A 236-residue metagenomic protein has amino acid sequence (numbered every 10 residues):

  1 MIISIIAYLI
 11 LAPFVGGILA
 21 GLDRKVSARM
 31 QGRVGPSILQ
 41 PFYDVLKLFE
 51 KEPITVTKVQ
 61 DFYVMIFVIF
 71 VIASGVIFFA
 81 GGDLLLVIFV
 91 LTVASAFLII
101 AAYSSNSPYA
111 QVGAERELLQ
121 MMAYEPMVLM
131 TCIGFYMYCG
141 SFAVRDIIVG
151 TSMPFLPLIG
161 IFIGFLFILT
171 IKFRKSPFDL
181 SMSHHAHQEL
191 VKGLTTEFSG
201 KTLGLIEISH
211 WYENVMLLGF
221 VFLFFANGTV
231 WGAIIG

Functional and structural regions predicted by a protein language model:
M1-G236: Alpha-helical transmembrane segments of multi-pass membrane proteins predominantly involved in bioenergetics
